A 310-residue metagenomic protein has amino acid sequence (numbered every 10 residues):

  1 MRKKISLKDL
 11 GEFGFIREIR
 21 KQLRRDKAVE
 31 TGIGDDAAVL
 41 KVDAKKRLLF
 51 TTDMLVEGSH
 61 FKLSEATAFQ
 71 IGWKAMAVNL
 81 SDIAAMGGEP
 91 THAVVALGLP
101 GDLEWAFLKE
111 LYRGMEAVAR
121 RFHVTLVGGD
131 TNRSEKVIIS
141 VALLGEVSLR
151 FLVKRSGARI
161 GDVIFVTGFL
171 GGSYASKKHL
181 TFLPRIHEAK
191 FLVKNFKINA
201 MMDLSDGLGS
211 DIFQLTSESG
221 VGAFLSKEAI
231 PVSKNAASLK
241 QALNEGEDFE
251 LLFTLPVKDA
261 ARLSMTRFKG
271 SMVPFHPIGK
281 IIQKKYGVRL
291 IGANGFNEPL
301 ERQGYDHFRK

Functional and structural regions predicted by a protein language model:
R2-G14, E18-K21, K46, A66-T67 (+4 more regions): Glycine-/charge-enriched secondary-structure boundary and capping motifs
K8, A28, S156, F165-T167 (+3 more regions): Glycine- and other small-residue-rich loops at beta-strand/loop junctions that grip anionic moieties
G14-V166: Glycine-rich phosphate/pyrophosphate-binding loop regions near the starts of catalytic domains
S59-K62, S176-K178, P299-Q303: A short, polar/proline- and glycine-enriched secondary-structure boundary/capping micro-motif
Y112, I138, A158-T167, R185-A189 (+3 more regions): Hydrophobic, well-ordered secondary-structure segments
S148-K190: Phosphate/diphosphate-binding glycine-rich loops and adjacent basic-rich segments that engage nucleotide
